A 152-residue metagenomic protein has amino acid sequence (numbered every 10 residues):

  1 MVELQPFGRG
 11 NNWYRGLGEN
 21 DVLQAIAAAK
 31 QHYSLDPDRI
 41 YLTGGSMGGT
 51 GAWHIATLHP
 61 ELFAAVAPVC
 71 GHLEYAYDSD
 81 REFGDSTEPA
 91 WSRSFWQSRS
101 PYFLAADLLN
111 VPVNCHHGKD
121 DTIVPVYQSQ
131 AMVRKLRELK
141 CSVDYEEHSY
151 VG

Functional and structural regions predicted by a protein language model:
M1-F7, Y41, A65: A fold-wide structural signal in alpha/beta-hydrolase
R9, S46, K119: Residue-level signal for short, function-critical loop segments
N12-M47, A52, T57-F63, D107: Gly/Ser-rich "nucleophile elbow"/oxyanion-hole loop immediately N-terminal to the catalytic nucleophile in hydrolases
Y14-E19, W53-I55, V66-P68, A76-E82 (+2 more regions): Short, solvent-exposed loop/turn and secondary-structure capping segments
L42-G44, V69, H116: Short beta-strand immediately N-terminal to the catalytic nucleophile in serine-hydrolase-like folds
E61-V111: Mobile cap/lid helix-loop segments that gate and shape the active-site cleft of serine hydrolases
L108, N114-H117, D121: Short beta-strand/loop motif that positions the catalytic acidic residue of the alpha/beta-hydrolase fold
T122, V126-G152: C-terminal catalytic histidine-bearing segment of alpha/beta-hydrolase fold enzymes
